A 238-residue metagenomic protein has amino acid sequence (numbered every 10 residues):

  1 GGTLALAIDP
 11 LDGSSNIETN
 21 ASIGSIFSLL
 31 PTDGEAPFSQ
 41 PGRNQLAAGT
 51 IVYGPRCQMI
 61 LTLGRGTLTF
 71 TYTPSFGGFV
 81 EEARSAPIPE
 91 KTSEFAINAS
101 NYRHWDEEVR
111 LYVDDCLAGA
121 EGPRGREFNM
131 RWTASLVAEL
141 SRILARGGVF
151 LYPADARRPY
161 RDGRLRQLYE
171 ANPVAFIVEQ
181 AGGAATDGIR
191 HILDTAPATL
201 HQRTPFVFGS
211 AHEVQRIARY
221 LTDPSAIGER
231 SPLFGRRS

Functional and structural regions predicted by a protein language model:
G1-S238: IMPase-like, lithium-sensitive Mg2+-dependent phosphomonoesterase catalytic core
